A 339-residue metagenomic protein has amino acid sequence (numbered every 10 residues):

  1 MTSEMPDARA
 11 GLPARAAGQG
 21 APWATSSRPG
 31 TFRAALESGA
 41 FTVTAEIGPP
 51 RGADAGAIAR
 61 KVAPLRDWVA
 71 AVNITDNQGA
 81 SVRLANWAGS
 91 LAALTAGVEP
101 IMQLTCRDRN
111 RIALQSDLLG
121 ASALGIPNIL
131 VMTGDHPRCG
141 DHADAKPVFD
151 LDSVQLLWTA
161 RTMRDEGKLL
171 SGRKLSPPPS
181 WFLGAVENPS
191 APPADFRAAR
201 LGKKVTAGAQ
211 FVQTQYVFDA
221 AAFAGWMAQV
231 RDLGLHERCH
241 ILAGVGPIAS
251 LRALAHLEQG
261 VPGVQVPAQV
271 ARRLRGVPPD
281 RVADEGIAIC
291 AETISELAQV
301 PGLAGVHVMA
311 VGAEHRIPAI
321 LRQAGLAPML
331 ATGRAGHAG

Functional and structural regions predicted by a protein language model:
T2-G48, G52, R60, K168-W181 (+1 more regions): N-terminal amphipathic alpha-helix/helix-capping segment at the start of soluble metabolic enzymes
A21-R28, P147-S176, V186-A191, L233-T293 (+1 more regions): Active-site pocket-lining/capping segments in soluble small-molecule metabolic enzymes
S26-R33, G56-P64, A80-V98: Glycine-rich, positively charged N-terminal anion/phosphate-binding segment
T42-A57, Q78, P100-I112, W181-F196 (+1 more regions): Active-site mouth loops of central-metabolism enzymes
E46, V72, A121, K204 (+3 more regions): Conserved, mostly hydrophobic/aromatic
D54-G56, A80-A92, N110-S116, H136-L157 (+5 more regions): Active-site-adjacent beta->alpha loops and helix N-cap segments on the catalytic face of soluble alpha/beta enzymes
A71-V82, L104-T105, V131, F211-A220 (+2 more regions): Catalytic beta/alpha-barrel core
C106-L124: Glycine-rich anion/phosphate-binding loops
